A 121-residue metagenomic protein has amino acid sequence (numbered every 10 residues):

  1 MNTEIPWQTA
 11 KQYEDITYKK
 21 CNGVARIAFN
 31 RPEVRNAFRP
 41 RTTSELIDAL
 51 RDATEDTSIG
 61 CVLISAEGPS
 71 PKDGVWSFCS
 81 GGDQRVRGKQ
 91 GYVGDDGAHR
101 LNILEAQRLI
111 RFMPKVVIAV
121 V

Functional and structural regions predicted by a protein language model:
M1-P69: Conserved CoA-thioester-binding segment of acyl-CoA-metabolizing enzymes
A10, V34, A66-L109: Glycine- (often His-adjacent) and acidic-residue-rich active-site loop that binds/positions the CoA thioester
D56, F112-M113: Alpha-helix C-cap/termination motif
P114-V121: A short, small-residue-rich loop immediately preceding and capping a beta-strand
